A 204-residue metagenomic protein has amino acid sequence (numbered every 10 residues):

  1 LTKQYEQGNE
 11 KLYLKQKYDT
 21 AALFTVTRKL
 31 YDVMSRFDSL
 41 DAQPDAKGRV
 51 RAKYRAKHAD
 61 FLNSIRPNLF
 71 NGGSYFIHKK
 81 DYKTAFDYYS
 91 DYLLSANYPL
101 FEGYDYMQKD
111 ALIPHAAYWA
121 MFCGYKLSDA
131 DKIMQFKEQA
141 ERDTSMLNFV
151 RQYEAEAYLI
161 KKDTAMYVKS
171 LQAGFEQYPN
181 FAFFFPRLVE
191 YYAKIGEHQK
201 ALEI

Functional and structural regions predicted by a protein language model:
T2-A117: Short coil/linker segments at helix-helix boundaries
L30, A85, K132-I133, Y167 (+1 more regions): Single-residue signature of alpha-solenoid repeat helices
F37, Y92, Q139-A140, A173-G174 (+1 more regions): Canonical positions in the second alpha-helix
I65, G72, W119-A120, Y153-Y158 (+1 more regions): Structural register within alpha-helical repeat arrays
Y82-K83, D129-A130, T164, H198: TPR-repeat structural position
N97, T144-M146, P179-N180: Short coil turns that delineate tetratricopeptide repeat
F101-D105, A116, N148-R151, Y167 (+1 more regions): TPR alpha-solenoid repeat register
